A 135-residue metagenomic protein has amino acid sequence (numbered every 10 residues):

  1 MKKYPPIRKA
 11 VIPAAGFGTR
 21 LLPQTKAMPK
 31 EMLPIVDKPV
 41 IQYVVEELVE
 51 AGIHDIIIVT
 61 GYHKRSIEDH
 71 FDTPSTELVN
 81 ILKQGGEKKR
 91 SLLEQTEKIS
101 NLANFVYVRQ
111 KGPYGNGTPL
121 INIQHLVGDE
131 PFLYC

Functional and structural regions predicted by a protein language model:
M1-I12, R20, K38-E130, Y134: Conserved N-terminal catalytic core of the sugar/cofactor nucleotidyltransferase
G16: Active-site glycine-centered loops adjacent to acidic/histidine catalytic or metal-binding residues that shape
T19-L22, A27: N-terminal small/glycine-rich loop or linker at the start of catalytic domains across soluble metabolic enzymes
A27-Q42: Short catalytic helix/loop segments, enriched in acidic residues and glycine and frequently bearing histidine
